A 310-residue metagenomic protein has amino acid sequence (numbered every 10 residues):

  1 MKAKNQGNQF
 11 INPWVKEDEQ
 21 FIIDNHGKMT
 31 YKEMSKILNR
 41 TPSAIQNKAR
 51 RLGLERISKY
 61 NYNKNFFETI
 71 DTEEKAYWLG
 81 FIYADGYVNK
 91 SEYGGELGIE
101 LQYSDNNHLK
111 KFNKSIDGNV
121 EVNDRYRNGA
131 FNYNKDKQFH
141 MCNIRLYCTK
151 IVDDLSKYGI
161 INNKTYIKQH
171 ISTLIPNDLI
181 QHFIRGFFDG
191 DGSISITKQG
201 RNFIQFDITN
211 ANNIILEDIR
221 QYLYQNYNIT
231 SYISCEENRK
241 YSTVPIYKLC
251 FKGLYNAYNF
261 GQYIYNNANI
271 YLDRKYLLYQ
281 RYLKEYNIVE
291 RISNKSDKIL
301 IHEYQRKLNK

Functional and structural regions predicted by a protein language model:
K2-K310: Internal intein/HINT superfamily modules and their associated LAGLIDADG
